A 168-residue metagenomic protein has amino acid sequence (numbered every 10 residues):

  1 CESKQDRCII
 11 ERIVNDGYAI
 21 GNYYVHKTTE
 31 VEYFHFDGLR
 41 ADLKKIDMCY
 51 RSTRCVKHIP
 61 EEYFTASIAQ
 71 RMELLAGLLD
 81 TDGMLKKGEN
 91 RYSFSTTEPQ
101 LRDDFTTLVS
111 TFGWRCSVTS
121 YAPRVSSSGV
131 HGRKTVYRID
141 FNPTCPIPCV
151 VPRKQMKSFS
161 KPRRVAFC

Functional and structural regions predicted by a protein language model:
C1-C168: Internal intein/HINT superfamily modules and their associated LAGLIDADG
